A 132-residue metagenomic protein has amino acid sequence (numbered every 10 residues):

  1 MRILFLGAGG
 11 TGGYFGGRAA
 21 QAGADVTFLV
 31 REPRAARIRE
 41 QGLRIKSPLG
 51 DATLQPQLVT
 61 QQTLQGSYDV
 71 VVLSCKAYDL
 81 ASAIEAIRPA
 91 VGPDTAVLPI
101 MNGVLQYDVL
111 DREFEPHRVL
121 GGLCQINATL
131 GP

Functional and structural regions predicted by a protein language model:
M1-L43: NAD(P)+-binding Rossmann beta1-loop-alpha1 motif at the extreme N-terminus of oxidoreductases
T11-Q21, K46, L54, Y107 (+1 more regions): Short, electropositive, low-hydrophobicity segments enriched in small/polar residues
D25-Y68: Conserved N-terminal Rossmann-fold NAD(P) cofactor-binding segment
A52-P132: Rossmann-like NAD(P)(H) cofactor-binding subdomain of soluble oxidoreductases
